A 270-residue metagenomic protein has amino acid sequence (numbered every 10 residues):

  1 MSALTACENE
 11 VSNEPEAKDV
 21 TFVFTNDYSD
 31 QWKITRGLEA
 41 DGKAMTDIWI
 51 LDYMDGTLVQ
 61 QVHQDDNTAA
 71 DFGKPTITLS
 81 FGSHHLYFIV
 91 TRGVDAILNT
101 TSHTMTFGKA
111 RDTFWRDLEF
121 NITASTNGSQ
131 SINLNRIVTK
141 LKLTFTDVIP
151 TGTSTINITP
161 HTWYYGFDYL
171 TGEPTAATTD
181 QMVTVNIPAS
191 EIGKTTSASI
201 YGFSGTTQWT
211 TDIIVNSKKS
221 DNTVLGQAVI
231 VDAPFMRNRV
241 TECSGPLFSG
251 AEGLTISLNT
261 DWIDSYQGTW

Functional and structural regions predicted by a protein language model:
M1-Q31, N238, N259-W270: Bacterial Sec-dependent N-terminal signal peptides
E10, T25-K43, T144-G152: Structural motif
P15, S131-V138, G202-T206: Conserved "repeat-terminator" motif of extracellular CCP/Sushi domains
D30-R36, A40-K140: Short, low-hydrophobicity acidic/polar segments
D55-Q64, F114-D117, Y164-T171, T178-V183 (+1 more regions): Surface-exposed loop/edge segments in extracytoplasmic proteins
F81-L98, T207-T223, Q227: A short, solvent-exposed beta-strand micro-motif common in secreted/extracellular proteins
M105-I137, K142-T146, A228-W270: Extracellular beta-sheet/turn segments enriched in Thr/Pro/Gly and aliphatic residues
L141-I200: Short helix-loop boundary/capping segments
